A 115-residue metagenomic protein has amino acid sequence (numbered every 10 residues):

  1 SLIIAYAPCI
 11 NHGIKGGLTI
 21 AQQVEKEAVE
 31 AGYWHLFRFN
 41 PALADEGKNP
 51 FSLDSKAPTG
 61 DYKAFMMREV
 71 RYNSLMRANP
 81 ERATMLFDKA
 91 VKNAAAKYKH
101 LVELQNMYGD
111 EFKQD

Functional and structural regions predicted by a protein language model:
S1-M85, K89, V102-E103: Glycine/aspartate-rich loop-and-adjacent alpha/beta segment that forms the canonical ThDP
A28-E30, V91, Y98, E103-Q105 (+1 more regions): Low-complexity, highly charged intrinsically disordered N-terminal segments that act as targeting/localization
